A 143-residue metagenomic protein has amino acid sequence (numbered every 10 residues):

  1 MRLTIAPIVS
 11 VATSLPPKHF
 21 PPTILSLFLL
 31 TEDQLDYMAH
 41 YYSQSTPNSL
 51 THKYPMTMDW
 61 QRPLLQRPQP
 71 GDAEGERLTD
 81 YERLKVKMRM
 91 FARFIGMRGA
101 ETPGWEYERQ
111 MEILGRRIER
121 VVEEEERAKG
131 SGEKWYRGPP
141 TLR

Functional and structural regions predicted by a protein language model:
M1-R143: Basic helix-extension-helix modules of the SAP/HeH family
